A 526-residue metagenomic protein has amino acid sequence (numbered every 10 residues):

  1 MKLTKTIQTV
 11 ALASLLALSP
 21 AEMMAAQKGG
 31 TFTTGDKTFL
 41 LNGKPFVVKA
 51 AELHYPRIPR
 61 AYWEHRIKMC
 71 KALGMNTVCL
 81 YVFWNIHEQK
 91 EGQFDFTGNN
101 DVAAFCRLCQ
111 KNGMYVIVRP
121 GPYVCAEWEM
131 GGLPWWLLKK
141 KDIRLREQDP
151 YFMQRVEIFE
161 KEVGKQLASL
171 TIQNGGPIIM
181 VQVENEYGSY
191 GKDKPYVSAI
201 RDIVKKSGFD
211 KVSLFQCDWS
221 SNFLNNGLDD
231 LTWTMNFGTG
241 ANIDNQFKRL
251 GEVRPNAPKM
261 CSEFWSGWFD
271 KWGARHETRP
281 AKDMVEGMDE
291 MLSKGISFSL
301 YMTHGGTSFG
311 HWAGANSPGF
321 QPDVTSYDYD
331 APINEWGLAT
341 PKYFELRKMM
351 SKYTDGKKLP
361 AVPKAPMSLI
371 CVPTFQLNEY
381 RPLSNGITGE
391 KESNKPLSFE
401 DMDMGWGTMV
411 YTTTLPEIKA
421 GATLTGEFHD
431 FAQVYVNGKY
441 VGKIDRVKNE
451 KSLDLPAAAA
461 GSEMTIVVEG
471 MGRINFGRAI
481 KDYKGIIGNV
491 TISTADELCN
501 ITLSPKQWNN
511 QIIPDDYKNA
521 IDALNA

Functional and structural regions predicted by a protein language model:
M24-T77, R107: N-terminal carbohydrate-binding accessory modules
W63-E129, R201-V212: Aromatic-lined substrate-binding rim segments of carbohydrate-active enzymes
G92-N100, Q110-K111, P122-E147, V197-R201 (+3 more regions): Aromatic- and acidic-residue-enriched segments that line the glycan-binding/catalytic groove of carbohydrate-active
G98-V118, K141-I178: An active-site-proximal structural segment forming one wall of the substrate-binding cleft that immediately precedes
M114, K206-S207, K211, G240-N334 (+2 more regions): Catalytic-core region of carbohydrate-active enzymes that cleave or remodel glycosidic bonds
L133, L137-K140, G164, Q173 (+6 more regions): An acidic-aromatic loop/edge-strand motif
Y151-D229: Active-site neighborhood of glycoside hydrolase catalytic domains
G421-Y435, A526: Aromatic-lined ligand-binding clefts that engage carbohydrates, nucleic acids, or primary amines
